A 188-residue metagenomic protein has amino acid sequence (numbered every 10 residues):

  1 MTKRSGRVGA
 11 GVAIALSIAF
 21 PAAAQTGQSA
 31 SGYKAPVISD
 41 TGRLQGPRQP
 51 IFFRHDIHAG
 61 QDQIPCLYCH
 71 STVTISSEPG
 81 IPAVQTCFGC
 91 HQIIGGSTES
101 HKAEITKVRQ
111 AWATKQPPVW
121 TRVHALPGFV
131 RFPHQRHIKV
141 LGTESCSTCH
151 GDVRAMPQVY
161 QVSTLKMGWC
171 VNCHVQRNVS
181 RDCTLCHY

Functional and structural regions predicted by a protein language model:
T2-A10: Bacterial N-terminal signal peptides that target proteins for export
G11-A19: Bacterial N-terminal signal peptides
F20-A24: Sec/Tat signal peptide C-region and signal peptidase I cleavage site
Q25-G46, I94-V130, S180-R181, L185-Y188: Primarily the internal scaffold of c-type cytochrome electron-transfer domains, especially repeated/multiheme c-type
P47-S100, V130-Y188: Sequence context surrounding c-type heme c attachment/ligation sites in exported
